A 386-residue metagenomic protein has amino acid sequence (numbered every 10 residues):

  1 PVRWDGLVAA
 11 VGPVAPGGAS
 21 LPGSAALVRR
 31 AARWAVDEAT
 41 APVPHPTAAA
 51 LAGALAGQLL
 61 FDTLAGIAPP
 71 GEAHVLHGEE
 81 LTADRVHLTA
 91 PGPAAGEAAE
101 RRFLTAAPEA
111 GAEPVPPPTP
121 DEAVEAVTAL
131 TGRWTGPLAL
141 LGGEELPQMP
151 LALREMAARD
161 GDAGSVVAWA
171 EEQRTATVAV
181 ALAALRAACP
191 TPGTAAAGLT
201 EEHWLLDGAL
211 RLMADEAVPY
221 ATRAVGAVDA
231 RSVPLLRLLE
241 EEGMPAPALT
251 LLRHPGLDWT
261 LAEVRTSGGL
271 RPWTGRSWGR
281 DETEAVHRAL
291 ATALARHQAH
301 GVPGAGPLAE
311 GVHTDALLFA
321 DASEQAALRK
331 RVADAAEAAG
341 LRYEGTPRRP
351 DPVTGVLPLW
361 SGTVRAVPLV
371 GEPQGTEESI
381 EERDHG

Functional and structural regions predicted by a protein language model:
P1-G386: Helix-coil modules at protein/domain termini and other flexible surface or pore-lining loops, especially C-terminal
